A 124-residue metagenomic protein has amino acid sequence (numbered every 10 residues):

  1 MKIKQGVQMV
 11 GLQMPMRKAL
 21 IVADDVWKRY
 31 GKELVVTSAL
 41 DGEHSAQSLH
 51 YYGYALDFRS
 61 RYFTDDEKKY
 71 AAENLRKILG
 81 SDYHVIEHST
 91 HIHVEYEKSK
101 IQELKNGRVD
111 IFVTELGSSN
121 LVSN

Functional and structural regions predicted by a protein language model:
M1-G6: N-terminal, Lys/Arg- and Ser/Thr-rich interaction peptides
Q8-V10, H44-Q47, Y52-Y54, S60-N124: Catalytic cores and adjacent binding grooves of peptidoglycan-active enzymes
M14-Q47: Extended, low-complexity, intrinsically disordered C-terminal regulatory tails of eukaryotic serine/threonine kinases
